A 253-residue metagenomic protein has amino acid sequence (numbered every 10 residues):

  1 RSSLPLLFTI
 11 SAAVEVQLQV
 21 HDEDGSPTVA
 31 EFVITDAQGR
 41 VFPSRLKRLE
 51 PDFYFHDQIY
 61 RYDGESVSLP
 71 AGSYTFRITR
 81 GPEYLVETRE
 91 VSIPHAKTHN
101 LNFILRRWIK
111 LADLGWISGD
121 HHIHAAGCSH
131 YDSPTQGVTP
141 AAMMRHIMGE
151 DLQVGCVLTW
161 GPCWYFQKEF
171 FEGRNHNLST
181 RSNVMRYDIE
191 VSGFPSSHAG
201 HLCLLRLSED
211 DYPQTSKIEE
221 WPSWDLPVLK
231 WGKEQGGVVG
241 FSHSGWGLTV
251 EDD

Functional and structural regions predicted by a protein language model:
R1-S2, Q58-R61, S66-L69, P82-N100: Structured interaction patches on ligand/partner-binding surfaces of diverse proteins
S2-I10, V91-L114: Extracellular beta-sheet/turn segments enriched in Thr/Pro/Gly and aliphatic residues
V14-E23, F32-I34, Y74, F103: A short, amphipathic beta-strand motif
D22-D24, R80-P82, R107: Surface-exposed loop/turn motifs at beta-strand-loop junctions within extracellular Ig-like and Fibronectin type III
E23-L49: Short, ordered, surface-exposed loop/turn motifs in non-cytosolic proteins
F32, H56-D57, A71-G81, I147: A short, solvent-exposed beta-strand micro-motif common in secreted/extracellular proteins
R45-G64: Surface-exposed acidic, glycine/proline-enriched linker/cap segments that occur as 15-30-residue helix-coil
L114-D253: Catalytic cores of extracellular degradative/oxidative enzymes
